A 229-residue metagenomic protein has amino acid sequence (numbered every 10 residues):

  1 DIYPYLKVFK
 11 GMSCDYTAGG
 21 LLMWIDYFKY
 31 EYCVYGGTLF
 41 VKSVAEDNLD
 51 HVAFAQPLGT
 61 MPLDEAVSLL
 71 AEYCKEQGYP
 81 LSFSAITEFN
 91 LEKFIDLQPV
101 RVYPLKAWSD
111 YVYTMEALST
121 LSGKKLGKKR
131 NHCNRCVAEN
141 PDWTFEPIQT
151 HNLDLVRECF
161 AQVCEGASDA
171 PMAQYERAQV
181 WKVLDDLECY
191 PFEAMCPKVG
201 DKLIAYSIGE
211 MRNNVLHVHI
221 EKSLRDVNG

Functional and structural regions predicted by a protein language model:
P4, C14-F83, E88-F89, K198-R225: Conserved donor-binding loop and adjoining core beta-sheet/short helix segment in diverse acyl/aminoacyl transferases
P4-C14, M172-R177: Short, positively charged
Y5-F9, W24, L69, Y73 (+4 more regions): Residues that form generic nucleotide/phosphate-binding pockets
P80-I86, V112, T144-Q149, C196: A structural signal for short, well-ordered beta-strand segments and their strand-loop junctions that often border
L91-L97: Short loop/helix-cap segments at secondary-structure boundaries that form the rim of catalytic
Q98-P171: Acyltransferase donor/substrate-recognition loop-hinge adjacent to the catalytic core
H151-L203: Short, conserved active-site entrance elements at the starts or edges of catalytic domains
V227-G229: Short glycine/threonine-rich catalytic loop with a Thr-x-Gly-x-Asp
